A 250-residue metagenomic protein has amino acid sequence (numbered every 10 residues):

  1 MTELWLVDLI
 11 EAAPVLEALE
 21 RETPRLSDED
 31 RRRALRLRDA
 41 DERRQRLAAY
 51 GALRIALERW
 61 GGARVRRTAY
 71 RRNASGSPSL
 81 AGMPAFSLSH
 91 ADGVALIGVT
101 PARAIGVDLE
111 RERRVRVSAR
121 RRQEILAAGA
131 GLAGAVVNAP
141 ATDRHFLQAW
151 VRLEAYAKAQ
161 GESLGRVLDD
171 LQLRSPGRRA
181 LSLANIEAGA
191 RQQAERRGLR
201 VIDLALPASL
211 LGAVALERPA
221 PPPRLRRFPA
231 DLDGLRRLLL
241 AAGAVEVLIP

Functional and structural regions predicted by a protein language model:
M1-P250: Core catalytic alpha/beta fold that binds nucleotide/phospho-ligands
